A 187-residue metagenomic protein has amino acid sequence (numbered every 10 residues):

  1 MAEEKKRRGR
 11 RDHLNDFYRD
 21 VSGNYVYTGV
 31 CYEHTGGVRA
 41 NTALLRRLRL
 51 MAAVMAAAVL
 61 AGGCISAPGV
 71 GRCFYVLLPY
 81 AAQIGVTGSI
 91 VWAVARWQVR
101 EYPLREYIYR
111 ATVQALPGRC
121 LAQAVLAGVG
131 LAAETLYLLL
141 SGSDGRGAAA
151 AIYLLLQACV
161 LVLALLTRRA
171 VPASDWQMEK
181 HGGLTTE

Functional and structural regions predicted by a protein language model:
M1-N41: N-terminal, intrinsically disordered, low-complexity segments that immediately precede the first transmembrane helix
C31-R49, V113-P117: Membrane interfacial helix-start motif at the N-side
L44-M55, G118-V129: Select subsegments of transmembrane alpha-helices in polytopic membrane proteins, especially boundary-proximal
A61, L126-Y153: Alpha-helical transmembrane segments and their membrane-interface junctions in multi-pass membrane proteins
G71-G88, I152-Q157: Alpha-helical transmembrane segments
G85-R105, L166-P172: Membrane-water interface of transmembrane alpha-helices
P103-A122: Short membrane-interface loop/juxtamembrane segments of multi-pass integral membrane proteins
V162-T185: Cytosolic juxtamembrane helix at the C-terminal end of the final transmembrane segment
